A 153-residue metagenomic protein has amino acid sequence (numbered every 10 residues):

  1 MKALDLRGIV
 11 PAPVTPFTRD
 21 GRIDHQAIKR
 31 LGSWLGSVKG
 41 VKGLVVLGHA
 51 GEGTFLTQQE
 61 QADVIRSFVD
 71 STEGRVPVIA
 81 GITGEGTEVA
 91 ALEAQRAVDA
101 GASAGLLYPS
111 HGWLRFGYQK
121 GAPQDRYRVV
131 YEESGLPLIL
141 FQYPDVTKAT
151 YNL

Functional and structural regions predicted by a protein language model:
K2-Y151: Active-site beta->alpha loop and helix N-cap motifs at the rims of alpha/beta catalytic domains
